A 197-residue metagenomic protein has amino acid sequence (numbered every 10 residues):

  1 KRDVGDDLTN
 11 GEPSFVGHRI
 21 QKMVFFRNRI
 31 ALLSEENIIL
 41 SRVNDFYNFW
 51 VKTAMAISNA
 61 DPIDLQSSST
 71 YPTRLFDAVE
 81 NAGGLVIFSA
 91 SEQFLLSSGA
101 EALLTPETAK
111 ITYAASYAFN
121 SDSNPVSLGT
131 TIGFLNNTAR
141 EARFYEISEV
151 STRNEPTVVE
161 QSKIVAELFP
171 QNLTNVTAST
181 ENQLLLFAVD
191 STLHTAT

Functional and structural regions predicted by a protein language model:
K1-G5, G11, L33-A60, L96-L104: Beta-propeller domains
R2-H18, A54-Y71, V158-F169: A short helix->beta-strand "capping" segment at the edge of beta-propeller domains
V4-F15, K22, R29, G133-A139 (+1 more regions): Elongated fiber/stalk and passenger scaffolds
G5, P13, N28-R29, G83 (+2 more regions): Homeobox/homeodomain signature
G11-E36, P72-V79: Beta-strand-rich domains and repeat architectures in extracellular enzymes and scaffolds, especially beta-propellers
N37, N44, Q66-T197: Beta-sheet-dominated scaffold domains
